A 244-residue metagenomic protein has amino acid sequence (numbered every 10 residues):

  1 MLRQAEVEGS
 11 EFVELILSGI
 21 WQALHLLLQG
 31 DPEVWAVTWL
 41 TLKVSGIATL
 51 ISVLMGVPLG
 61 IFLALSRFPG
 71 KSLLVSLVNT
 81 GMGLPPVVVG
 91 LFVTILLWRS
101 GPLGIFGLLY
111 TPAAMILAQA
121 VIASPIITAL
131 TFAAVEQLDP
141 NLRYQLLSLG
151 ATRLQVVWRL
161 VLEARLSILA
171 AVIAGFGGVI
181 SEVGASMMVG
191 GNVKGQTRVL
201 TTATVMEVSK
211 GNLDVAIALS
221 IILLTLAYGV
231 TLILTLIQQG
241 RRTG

Functional and structural regions predicted by a protein language model:
E8-T49, L65-K71, L160, E207-L213: Periplasmic/extracellular loop-to-transmembrane helix junction in inner-membrane transport proteins
E11-H25, Q29-P32, V89-A120, V189-V193: Membrane-interfacial helix termini and adjacent extracytoplasmic/periplasmic loops of multi-pass transporters
L27-Q29, M187-L232: Interhelical loop and adjacent transmembrane-helix boundary motif in polytopic membrane transport permeases
V53, I61, V87, L91 (+2 more regions): Membrane-embedded alpha-helical segments of multi-pass transporters/permeases
M55, L59, V78-P86, L108-F132 (+3 more regions): Faces of alpha-helical transmembrane segments in polytopic inner-membrane proteins
L59-V93, R143: Cytoplasmic-entry segments and transmembrane alpha-helices of multi-pass inner-membrane transporters
P69-S72, L147-A170: Amphipathic cytosolic juxtamembrane alpha-helices at the membrane-cytosol interface of multi-pass membrane transporters
P125, A129-R143, L147-G150, W158-R159 (+1 more regions): C-terminal transmembrane helix and the adjacent membrane-cytosol boundary/short C-terminal tail of inner/organellar
